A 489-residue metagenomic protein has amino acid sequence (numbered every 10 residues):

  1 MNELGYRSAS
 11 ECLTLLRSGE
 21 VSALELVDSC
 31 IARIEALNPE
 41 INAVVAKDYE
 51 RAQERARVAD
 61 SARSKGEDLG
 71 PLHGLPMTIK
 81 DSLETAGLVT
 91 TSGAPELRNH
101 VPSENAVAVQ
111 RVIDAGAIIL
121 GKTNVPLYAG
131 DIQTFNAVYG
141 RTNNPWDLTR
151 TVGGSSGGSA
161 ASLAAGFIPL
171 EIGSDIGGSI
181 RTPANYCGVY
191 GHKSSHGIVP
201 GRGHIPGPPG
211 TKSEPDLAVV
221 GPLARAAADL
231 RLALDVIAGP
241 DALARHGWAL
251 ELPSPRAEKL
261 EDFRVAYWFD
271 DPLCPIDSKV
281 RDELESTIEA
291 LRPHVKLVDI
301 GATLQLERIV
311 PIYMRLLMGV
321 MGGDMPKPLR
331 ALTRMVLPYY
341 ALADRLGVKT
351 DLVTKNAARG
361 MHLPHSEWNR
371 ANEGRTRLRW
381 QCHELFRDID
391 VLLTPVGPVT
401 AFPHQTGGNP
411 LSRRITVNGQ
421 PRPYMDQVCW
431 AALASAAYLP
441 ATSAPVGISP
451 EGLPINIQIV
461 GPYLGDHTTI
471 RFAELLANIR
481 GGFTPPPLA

Functional and structural regions predicted by a protein language model:
M1-E54, P293, H362, P485-A489: An N-terminal boundary/leader segment
C12-S18, T78, E96-H100, A218-R225 (+2 more regions): Short, well-ordered beta-strand elements within core beta-sheets of diverse protein domains
G19, C30, G74, D114 (+3 more regions): Glycine-rich, small-residue loops and helix-cap segments that act as flexible hinges at active-site edges
A23-D28, R57, I276-A302, P326-L332 (+2 more regions): Acyltransferase
A52, A62-A137: Acidic/His- and Gly-rich active-site-bordering loop/insert found across diverse amide/peptide-bond hydrolases
L72-S92, K259-W268, M318-H383, V399 (+2 more regions): Short helix-loop capping/hinge segments that flank enzyme active sites or metal/cofactor-binding pockets
E104-I237, P440-N456: Short glycine/serine-rich loop segments
K193-S286, I479-A489: A short helix-breaking turn/cap at a secondary-structure junction
